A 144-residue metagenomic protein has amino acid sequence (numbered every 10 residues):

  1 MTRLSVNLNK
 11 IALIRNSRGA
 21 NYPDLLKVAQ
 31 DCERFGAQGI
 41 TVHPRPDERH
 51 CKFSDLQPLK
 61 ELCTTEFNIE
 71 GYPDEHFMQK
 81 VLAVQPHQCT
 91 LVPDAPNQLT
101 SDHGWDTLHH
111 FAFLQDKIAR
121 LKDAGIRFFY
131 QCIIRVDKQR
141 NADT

Functional and structural regions predicted by a protein language model:
M1-F67, H76, L82-Q85: Conserved N-terminal beta1-alpha1 strand-loop-helix module at the mouth
N7-L25, E66-P73, T100-L108, K122-R135: Active-site mouth loops of central-metabolism enzymes
N21-Y22, P46-E61, P73-A83, N97-R120 (+1 more regions): Active-site-adjacent beta->alpha loops and helix N-cap segments on the catalytic face of soluble alpha/beta enzymes
E33, K122, D143: Anion (oxyanion) recognition and catalysis
H43, T90-Q98: Glycine-rich phosphate-binding active-site loops on the catalytic face of alpha/beta enzymes
V84, V92, K117-A124, F128: Mid-sequence acidic-hydrophobic segments that form the walls of catalytic/ligand-binding cavities or oligomerization
Q88-T90, F111: Short, charged low-complexity intrinsically disordered segments located at boundaries of structured domains
